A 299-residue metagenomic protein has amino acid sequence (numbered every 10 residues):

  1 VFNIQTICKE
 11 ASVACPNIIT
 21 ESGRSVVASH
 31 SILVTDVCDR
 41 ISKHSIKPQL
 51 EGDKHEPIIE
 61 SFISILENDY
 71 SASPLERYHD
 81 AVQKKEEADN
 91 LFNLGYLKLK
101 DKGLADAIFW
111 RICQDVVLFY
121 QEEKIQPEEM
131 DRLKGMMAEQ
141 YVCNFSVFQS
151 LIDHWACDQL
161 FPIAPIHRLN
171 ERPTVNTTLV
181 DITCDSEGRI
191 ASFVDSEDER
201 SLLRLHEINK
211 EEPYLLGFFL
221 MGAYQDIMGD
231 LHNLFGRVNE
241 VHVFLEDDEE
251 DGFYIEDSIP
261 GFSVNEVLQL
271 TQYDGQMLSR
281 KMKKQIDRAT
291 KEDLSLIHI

Functional and structural regions predicted by a protein language model:
V1, L296-I299: Accessible peptide chain termini
N3-I7, S146: Generic, well-ordered alpha-helical scaffold segments in large soluble proteins
K9-A11: Surface-exposed acidic, glycine-flexible loop patches that form ligand/cofactor-binding and adhesion interfaces
V13, N17, S22-I297: Charged (often Lys/Glu-rich) extended helix/loop segments that serve as interaction or gating elements
